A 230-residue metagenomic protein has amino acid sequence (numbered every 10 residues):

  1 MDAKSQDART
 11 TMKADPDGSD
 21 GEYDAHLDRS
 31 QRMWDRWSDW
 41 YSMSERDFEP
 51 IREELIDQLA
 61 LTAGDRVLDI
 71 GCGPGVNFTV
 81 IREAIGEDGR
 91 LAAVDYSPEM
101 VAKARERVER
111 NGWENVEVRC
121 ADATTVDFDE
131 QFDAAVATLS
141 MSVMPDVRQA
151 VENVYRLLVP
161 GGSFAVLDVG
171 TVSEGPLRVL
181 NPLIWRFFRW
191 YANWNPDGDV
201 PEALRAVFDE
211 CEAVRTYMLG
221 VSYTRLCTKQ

Functional and structural regions predicted by a protein language model:
D7-T62, V76-V80, K103, L180-F187: Conserved class I S-adenosyl-L-methionine
G21, D28, S44, A165-V221: C-terminal alpha-helical "lid/dimerization" subdomain adjacent to the S-adenosyl-L-methionine
R66, R90, G161-S163: Short glycine-centered segments of the SAM/dcSAM-binding site in methyltransferase folds
L68-T125: Class I SAM-dependent methyltransferase SAM/SAH-binding core
G86, M144-P145, L158-V159: Helix-to-beta-strand junctions that scaffold the AdoMet/dcAdoMet cofactor pocket in Class I SAM-dependent enzymes
T124-A135: A short acidic, Gly/Pro-enriched loop at the edge of an enzyme's catalytic core that lines a small-molecule cofactor
A134-D146: A short SAM/SAH-binding and catalytic strip from SAM-dependent methyltransferases
R148-P160: A short glycine-rich, Lys/Arg-flanked "PGG" loop and its adjoining helix->strand segment in the class I
